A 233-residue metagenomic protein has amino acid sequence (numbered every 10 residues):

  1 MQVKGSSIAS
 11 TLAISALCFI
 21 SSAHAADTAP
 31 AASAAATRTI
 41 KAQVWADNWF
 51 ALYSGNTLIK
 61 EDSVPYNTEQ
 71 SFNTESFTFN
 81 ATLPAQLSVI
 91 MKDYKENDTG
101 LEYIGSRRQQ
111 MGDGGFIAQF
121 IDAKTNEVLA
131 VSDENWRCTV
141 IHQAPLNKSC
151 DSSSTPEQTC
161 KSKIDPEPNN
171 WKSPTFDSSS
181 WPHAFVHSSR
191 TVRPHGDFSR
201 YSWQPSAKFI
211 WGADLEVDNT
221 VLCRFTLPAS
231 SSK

Functional and structural regions predicted by a protein language model:
M1-G5: N-terminal secretory signal peptides that target proteins for export/translocation
I8-T11, T175: Low-complexity, intrinsically disordered regions enriched in charged/polar residues
S10-F19: Bacterial N-terminal signal peptides
L17, A32, A42, N67-E69 (+2 more regions): Generic marker of residues within folded, mature protein domains
C18-I20, S76-T78, K208, R224: Intrinsic disorder/low-structure terminal segments
A26-I40, W45, Q86-K233: Accessory carbohydrate-binding/adhesion or oligomerization-edge regions at the termini of glycan-active proteins
W45-I104: Beta-strand-rich ligand-recognition modules
